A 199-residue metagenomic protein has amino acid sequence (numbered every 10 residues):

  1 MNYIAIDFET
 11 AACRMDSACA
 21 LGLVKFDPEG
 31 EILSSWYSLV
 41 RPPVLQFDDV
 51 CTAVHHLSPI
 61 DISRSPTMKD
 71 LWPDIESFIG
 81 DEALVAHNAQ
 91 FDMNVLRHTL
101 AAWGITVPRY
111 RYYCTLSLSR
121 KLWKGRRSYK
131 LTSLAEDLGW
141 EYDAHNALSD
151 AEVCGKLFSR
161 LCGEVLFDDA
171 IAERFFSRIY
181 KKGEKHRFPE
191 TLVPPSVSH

Functional and structural regions predicted by a protein language model:
M1-R109, K124, L131-H145: Conserved non-catalytic scaffold segment of RNase H-like nuclease domains
R64, A86, R120, I179-K182: Short, surface-exposed loop/turn motifs that are enriched in glycine and acidic residues and include a nearby proline
D70, L118, A151-V153: Short secondary-structure boundary/hinge segments and terminal tails
T106-S119: Conserved beta-strand -> loop -> alpha-helix junction used to position metal-binding or nucleic-acid-contacting
S117-R120, E136, K156-S159: Generic alpha-helical structural context detector
A147-R160: Acidic, divalent-metal-coordinating active-site segment for phosphoryl/phosphodiester hydrolysis, typified by short
L157-H199: Acidic two-metal-ion nuclease catalytic site recognized across multiple nuclease folds, prominently DnaQ/RNase D-T
